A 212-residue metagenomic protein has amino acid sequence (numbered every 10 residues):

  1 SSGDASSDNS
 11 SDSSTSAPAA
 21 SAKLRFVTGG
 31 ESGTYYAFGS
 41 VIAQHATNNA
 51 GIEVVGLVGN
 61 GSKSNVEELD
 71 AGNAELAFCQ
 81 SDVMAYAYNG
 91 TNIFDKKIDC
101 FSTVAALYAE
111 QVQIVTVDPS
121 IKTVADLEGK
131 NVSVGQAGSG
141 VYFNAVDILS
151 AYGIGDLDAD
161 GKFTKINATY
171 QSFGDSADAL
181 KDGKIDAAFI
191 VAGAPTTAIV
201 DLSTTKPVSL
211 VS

Functional and structural regions predicted by a protein language model:
S1-K23: Short, low-complexity disordered leader/linker segments with a strong preference for bacterial N-terminal type II
S21-N48, V54-V55, E110-D182: Bilobed "Venus flytrap"/periplasmic-binding protein-like clamshell domains and structurally analogous long
A50-E53, N73-E75, D99, G129-K130 (+1 more regions): Loop/turn elements at helix/coil->beta-strand transitions in domains of secreted/extracellular proteins
I52-S64: Early extracytoplasmic/lumenal segment of secretory-pathway proteins
S81-V83, T91-N92, D156-S212: Pocket-lining segment of extracytoplasmic ligand-binding domains
D95-L107: A structural signal for short loop-to-beta-strand junctions that line the ligand-binding cleft of periplasmic/secreted
V104-Q111, S203-T204: Short Pro/Gly-enriched coil loops immediately N-terminal to beta-strands
